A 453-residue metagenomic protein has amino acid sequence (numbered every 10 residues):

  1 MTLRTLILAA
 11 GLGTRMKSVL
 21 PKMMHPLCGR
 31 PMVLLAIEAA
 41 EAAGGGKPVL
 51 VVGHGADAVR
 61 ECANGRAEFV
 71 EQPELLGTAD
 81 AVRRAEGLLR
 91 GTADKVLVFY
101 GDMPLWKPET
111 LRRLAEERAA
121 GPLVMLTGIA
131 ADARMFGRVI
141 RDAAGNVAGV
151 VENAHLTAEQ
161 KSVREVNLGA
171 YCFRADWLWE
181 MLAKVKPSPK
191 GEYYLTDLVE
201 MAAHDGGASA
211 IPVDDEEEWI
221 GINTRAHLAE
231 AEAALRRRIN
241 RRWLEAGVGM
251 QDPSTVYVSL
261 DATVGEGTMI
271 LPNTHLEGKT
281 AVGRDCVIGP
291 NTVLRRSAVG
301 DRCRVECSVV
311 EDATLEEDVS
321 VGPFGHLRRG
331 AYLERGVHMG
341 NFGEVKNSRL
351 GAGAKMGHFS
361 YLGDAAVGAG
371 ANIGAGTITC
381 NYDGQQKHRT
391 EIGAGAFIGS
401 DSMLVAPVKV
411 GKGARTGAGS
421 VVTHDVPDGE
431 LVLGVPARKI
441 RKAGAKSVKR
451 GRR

Functional and structural regions predicted by a protein language model:
M1-S18: N-terminal nucleotide-binding beta1-loop-alpha1 segment
T2-R4, R30-E116, P407: Conserved N-terminal catalytic core of the sugar/cofactor nucleotidyltransferase
A9, V52, Y100, T127-G128: Short beta-strand/turn micro-motifs composed of small residues that flank or help shape donor/cofactor-binding pockets
L20-P26, E71, V185-S188: Short glycine-enriched, charge-decorated loop/helix-capping segments at active-site entrances that position
D57, E61, G65, W106-K190 (+1 more regions): Conserved core of the sugar-phosphate nucleotidyltransferase
R164-G265: Conserved alpha/beta core of the MobA/IspD/sugar-nucleotide pyrophosphorylase nucleotidyltransferase superfamily
L260-A298, R302, S308: Phosphate-binding active sites in nucleotide-utilizing proteins
R304-R453: Glycine-rich hexapeptide-repeat left-handed beta-helix
